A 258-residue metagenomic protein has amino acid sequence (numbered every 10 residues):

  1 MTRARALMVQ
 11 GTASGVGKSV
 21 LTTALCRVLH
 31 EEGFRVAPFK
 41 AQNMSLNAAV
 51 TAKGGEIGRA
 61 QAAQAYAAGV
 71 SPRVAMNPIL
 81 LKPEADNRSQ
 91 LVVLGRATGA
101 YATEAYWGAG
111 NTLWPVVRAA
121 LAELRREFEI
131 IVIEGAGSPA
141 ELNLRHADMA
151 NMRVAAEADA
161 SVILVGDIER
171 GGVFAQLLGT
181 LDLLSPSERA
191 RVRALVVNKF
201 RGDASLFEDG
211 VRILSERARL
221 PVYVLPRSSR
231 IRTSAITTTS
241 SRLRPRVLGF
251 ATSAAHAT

Functional and structural regions predicted by a protein language model:
M1-T258: Flexible phosphate-sensing "switch/lid" loops adjacent to ATP/NTP-binding sites across phosphate-transfer
